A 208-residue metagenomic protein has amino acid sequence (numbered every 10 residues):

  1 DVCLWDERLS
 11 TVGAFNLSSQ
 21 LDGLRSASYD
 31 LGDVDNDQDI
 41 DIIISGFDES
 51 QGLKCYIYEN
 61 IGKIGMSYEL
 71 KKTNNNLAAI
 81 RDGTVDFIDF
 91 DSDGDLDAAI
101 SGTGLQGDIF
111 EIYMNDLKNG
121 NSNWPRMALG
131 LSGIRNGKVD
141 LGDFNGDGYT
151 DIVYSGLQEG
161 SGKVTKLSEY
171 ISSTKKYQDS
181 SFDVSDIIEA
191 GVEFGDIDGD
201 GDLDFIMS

Functional and structural regions predicted by a protein language model:
D1-L24, E59-I80, M114-I134, V164-I187: Blade-edge motifs of beta-propeller repeat domains
V2, G52-I57, G107-F110, G162-T165: Structural signal for beta-propeller blades
A27-V34, D82-F90, N136-F144, A190-I197: Beta-propeller blade termini
D37, D41, D93, D97 (+3 more regions): Acidic carboxylate motifs that coordinate Ca2+ or other divalent cations, activating on Asp/Glu
I42-G46, A98-G102, I152-G156, F205-S208: Hydrophobic beta-strand segments that make up the repeating blades of beta-propeller and related beta-repeat
F47-Q51, T103-G107, L157-S161: Short glycine/acidic-enriched loop and turn motifs that connect beta-strands
D82, V153, G162-T165, E189 (+2 more regions): Extracellular glycan-interacting surfaces
